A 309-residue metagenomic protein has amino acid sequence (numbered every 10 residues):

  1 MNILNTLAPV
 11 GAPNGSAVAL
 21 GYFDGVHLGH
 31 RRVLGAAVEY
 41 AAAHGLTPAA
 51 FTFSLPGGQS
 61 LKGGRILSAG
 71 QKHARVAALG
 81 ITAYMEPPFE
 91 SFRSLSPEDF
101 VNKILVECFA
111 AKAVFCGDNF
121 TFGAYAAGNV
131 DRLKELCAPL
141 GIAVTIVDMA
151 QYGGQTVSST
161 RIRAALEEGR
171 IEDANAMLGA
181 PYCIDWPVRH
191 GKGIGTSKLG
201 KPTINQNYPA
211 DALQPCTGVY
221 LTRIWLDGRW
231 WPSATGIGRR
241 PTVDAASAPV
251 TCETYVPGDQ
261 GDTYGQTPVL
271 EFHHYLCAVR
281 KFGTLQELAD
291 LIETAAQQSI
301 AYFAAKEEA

Functional and structural regions predicted by a protein language model:
N2-P9, M85: Short acidic-hydrophobic, aromatic-tinged amphipathic segments that line or gate anion-handling sites
P9-A12, S91-S94, Q151-Q155: A short acidic, often aromatic-flanked loop/helix-cap motif at beta-alpha or helix-coil junctions that lines enzyme
P9-S68: N-terminal catalytic cores of NTP/NDP-binding nucleotidyl/phosphoryl-transfer enzymes
H27, V76, V114, A174 (+2 more regions): Residue-level signal for inorganic ion chemistry
G57-L140: N-terminal Rossmann-like or analogous alpha/beta NTP/dinucleotide-binding catalytic cores that position adenine
C137-G238: Glycine-rich, Lys/Arg-enriched anion-binding loops that position phosphate/diphosphate groups for phosphoryl
G191-A309: Phosphate/ribose-recognition catalytic cores of enzymes acting on nucleotide-derived substrates
